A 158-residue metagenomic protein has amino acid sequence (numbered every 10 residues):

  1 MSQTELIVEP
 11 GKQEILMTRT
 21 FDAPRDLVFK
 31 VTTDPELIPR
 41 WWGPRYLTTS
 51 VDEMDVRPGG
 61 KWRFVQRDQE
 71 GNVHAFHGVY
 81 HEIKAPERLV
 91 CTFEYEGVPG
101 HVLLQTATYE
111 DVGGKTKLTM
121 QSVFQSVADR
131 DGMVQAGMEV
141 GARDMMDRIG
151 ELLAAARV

Functional and structural regions predicted by a protein language model:
M1-L47: Hydrophobic ligand-binding cavity/cleft-lining segments
K12-T18, T49, K61, A75 (+3 more regions): Intrinsic-disorder/low-complexity, polar/charged segments enriched in Ser/Thr/Lys/Arg/Asp/Glu/Gln
E14, V90-V140: Beta-strand/loop substructures that line and gate deep hydrophobic ligand-binding cavities in soluble
L16-M17, E36-V73: Short beta-edge strand/loop motif at the mouth of beta-sheet-based domains
R19, V51-M54, F76-E82, F93 (+1 more regions): Hydrophobic/aromatic beta-strand elements that line small-molecule binding cavities or substrate pockets in beta-rich
R25-D26, D55-R57, H81-E87, T108-K117: A short, structured loop/turn motif at beta-sheet edges
V28, I38, W62-F64, Y80 (+4 more regions): Hydrophobic pocket/interface hotspot
L153-V158: Short, highly charged C-terminal tails/helix-capping segments
